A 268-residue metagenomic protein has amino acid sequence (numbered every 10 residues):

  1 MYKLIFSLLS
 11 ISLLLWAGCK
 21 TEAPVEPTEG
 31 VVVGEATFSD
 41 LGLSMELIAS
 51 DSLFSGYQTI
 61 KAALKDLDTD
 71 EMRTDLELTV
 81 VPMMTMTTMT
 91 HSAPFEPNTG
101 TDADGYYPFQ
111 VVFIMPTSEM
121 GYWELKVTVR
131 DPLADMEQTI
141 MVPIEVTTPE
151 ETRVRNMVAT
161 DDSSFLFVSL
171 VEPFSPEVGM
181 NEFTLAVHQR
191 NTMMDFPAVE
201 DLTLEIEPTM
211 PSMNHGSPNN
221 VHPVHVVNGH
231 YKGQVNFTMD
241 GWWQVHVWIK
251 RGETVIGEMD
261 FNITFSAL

Functional and structural regions predicted by a protein language model:
L15-G18: C-terminal motif of bacterial Sec signal peptides marking the signal peptidase cleavage site
K20-E96: Acidic/polar, low-complexity intrinsically disordered N-terminal segments immediately downstream of a Sec signal
F54-D68, E177-M193: Beta-strand-rich structural segments
S55-Y57, S118-E124, V178-M180, D201 (+1 more regions): Extracellular Ig-like/FN3 beta-sandwich strand-entry sites
D66-P97, H188-V221, M259: Short flexible loop/turn segments that cap and initiate beta-strands
G100-V112, G121, H225-K232: Aromatic sugar-binding surface patches on proteins that engage polysaccharides or sugar-phosphate polymers
V112-E119, S175, N236-D240, S266-L268: Short, surface-exposed loop/turn segments at beta-strand-coil junctions that are enriched for proline with nearby
P116-F183: Surface-exposed beta-loop interaction hotspot
